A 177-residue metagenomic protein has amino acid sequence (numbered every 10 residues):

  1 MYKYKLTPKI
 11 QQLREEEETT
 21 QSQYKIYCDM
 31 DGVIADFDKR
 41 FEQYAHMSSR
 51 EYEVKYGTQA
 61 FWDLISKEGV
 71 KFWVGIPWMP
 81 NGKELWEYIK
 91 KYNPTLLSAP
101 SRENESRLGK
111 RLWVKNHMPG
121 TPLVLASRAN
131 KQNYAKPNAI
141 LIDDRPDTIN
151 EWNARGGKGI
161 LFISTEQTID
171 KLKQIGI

Functional and structural regions predicted by a protein language model:
M1-I26, W78-G82, M118, Q174-I177: Charge-dense, intrinsically disordered terminal/linker segments
E17-K67: Active-site neighborhood of HAD-like aspartate-dependent phosphohydrolases
E53-V54, I65-L96, E103-L108: Short, acidic loop-to-helix structural element flanking the phosphoryl-transfer center in phosphate-processing enzymes
K90, P119, R155-G156: Short, structured coil segments at secondary-structure junctions
L97-I140, P146-N150: Substrate-recognition "cap/lid" segment bordering the active-site pocket of phosphatases
I140-Q174: Acidic, Mg2+-coordinating phosphoryl-transfer loop and its flanking beta/alpha structural elements, shared across
